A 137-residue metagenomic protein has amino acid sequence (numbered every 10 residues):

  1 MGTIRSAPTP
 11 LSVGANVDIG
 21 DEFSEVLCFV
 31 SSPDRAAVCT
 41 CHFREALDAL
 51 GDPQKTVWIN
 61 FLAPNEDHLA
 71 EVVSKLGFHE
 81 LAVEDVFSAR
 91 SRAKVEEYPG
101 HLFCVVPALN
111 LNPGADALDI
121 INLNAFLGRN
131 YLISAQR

Functional and structural regions predicted by a protein language model:
M1-R137: Peripheral, non-transmembrane regulatory/ligand-interaction domains of membrane transport proteins
